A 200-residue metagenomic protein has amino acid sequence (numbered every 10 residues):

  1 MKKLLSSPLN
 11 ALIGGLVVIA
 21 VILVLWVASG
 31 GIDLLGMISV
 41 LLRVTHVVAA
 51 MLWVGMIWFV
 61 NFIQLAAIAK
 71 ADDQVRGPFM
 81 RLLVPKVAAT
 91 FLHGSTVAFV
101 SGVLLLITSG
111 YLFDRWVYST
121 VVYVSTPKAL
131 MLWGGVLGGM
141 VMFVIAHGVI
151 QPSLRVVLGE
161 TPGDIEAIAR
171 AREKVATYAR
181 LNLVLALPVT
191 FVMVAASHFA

Functional and structural regions predicted by a protein language model:
M1-A200: Polytopic transmembrane helical bundles with strong interfacial aromatic enrichment
